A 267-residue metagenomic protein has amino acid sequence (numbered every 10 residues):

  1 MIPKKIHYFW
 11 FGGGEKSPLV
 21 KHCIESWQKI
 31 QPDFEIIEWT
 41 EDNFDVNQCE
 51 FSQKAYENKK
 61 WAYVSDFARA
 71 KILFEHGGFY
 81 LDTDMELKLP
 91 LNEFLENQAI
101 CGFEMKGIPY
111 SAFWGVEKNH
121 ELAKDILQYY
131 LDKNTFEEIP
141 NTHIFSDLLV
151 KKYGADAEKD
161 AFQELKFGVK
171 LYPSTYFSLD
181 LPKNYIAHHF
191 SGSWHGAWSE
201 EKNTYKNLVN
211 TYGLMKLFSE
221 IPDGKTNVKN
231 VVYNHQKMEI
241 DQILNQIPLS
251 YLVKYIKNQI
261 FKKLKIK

Functional and structural regions predicted by a protein language model:
M1-S65, T83-K267: Glycosyltransferase-associated regions of secretory-pathway enzymes, highlighting luminal stem/catalytic domains
F67-G77: Small-residue hinge/turn detector
F79-L81: Short aromatic-hydrophobic micro-motifs that form the base-stacking/packing surface for donor nucleotide recognition
